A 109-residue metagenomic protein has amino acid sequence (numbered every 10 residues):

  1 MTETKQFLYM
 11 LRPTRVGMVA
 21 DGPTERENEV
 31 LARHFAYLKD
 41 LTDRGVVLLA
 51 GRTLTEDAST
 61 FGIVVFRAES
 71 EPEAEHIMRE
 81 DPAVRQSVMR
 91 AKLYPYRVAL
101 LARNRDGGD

Functional and structural regions predicted by a protein language model:
M1-D109: Conserved, structured core segments of small domains
